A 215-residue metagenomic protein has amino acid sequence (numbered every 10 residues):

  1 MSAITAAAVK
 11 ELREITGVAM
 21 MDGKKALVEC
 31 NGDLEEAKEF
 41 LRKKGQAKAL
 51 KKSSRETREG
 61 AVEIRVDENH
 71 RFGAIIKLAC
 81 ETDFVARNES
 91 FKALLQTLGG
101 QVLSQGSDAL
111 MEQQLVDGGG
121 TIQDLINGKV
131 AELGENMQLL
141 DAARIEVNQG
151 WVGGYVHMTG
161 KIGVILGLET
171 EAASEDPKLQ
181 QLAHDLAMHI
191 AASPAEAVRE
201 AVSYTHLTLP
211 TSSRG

Functional and structural regions predicted by a protein language model:
S2-L207: N-terminal assembly/interaction segments in proteins that build large macromolecular machines
H206-G215: Single conserved hydrophobic/aromatic residue that forms the stacking wall/gate of nucleotide- or nucleobase-binding
